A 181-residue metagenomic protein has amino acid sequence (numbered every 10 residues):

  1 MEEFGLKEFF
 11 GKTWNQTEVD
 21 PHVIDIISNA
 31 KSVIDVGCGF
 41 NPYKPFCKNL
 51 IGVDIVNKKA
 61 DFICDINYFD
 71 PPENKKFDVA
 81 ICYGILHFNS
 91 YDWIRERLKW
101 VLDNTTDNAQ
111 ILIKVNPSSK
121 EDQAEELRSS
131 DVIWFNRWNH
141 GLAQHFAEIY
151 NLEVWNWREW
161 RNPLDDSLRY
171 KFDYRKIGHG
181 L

Functional and structural regions predicted by a protein language model:
M1-E73, W93, W100, Q110-L181: Class I (Rossmann-like) S-adenosyl-L-methionine-dependent methyltransferase catalytic domain, capturing the SAM-binding
I81: A conserved beta-strand element that flanks and buttresses the S-adenosyl-L-methionine
G84-F88: Short catalytic micro-motifs in class I SAM-dependent methyltransferases
N89-S90, T105-D107: Helix-to-beta-strand junctions that scaffold the AdoMet/dcAdoMet cofactor pocket in Class I SAM-dependent enzymes
